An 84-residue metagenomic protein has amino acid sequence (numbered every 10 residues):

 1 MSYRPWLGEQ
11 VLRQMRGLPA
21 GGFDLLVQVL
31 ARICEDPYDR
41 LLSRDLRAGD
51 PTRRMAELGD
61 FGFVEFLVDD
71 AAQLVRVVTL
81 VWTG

Functional and structural regions predicted by a protein language model:
M1-F63, V68-G84: Basic, Lys/Arg-enriched alpha-helical interface segments
